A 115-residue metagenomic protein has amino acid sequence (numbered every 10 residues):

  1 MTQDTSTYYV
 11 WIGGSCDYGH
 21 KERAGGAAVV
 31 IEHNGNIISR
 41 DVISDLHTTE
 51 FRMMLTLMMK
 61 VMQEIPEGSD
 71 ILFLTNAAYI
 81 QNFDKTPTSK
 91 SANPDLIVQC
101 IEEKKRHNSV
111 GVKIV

Functional and structural regions predicted by a protein language model:
M1-R52, Q63-E64: RNase H-like nuclease fold core
S15-K21, M58-V115: RNase H catalytic domain
M53, L57: Loop-to-helix element that buttresses phosphate recognition and phosphoryl-transfer chemistry
